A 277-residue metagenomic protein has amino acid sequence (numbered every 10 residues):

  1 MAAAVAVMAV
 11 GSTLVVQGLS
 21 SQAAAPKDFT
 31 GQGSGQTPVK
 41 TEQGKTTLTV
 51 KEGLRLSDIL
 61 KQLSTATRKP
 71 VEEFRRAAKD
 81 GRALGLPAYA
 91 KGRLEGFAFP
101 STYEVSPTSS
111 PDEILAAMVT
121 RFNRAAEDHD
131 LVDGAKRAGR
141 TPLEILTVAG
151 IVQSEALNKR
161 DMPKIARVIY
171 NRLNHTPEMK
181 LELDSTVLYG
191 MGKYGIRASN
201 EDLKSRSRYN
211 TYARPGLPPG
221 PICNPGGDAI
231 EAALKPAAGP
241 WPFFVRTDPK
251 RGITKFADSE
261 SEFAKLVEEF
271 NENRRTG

Functional and structural regions predicted by a protein language model:
M1-P26: Hydrophobic single-pass membrane-targeting/anchoring helices
Q17-D130: Signal peptide-directed extracytoplasmic domains
L84-G277: Bacterial extracytoplasmic/cell-wall-associated proteins, especially those involved in peptidoglycan
